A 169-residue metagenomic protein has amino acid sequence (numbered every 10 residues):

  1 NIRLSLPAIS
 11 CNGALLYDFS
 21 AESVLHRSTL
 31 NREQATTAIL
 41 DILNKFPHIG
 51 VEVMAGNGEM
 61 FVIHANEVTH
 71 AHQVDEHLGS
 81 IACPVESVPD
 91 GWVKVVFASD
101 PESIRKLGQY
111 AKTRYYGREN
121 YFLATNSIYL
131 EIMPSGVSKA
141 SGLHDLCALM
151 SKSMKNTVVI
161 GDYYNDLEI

Functional and structural regions predicted by a protein language model:
N1-V68: Active-site phosphate-binding/coordination module
D41, K45-I160, Y164-I169: Conserved acidic, metal-coordinating active-site core of Asp-based, Mg2+-dependent phosphoryl-transfer enzymes
